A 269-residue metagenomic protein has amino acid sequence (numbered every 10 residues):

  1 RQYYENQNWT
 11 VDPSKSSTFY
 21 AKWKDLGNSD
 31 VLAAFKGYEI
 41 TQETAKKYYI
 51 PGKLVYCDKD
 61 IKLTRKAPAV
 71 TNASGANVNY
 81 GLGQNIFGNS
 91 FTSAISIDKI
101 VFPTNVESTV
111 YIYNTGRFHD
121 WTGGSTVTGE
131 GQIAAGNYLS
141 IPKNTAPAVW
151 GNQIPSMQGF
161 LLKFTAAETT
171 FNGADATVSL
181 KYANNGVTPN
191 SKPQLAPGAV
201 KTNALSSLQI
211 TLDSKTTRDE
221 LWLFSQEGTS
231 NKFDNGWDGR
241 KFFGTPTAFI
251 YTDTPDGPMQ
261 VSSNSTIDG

Functional and structural regions predicted by a protein language model:
R1: Internal, well-ordered alpha/beta segment that forms a basic, Gly-enriched binding/recognition surface
Y4-G269: Compositionally biased Ser/Thr/Gly- and acidic/asparagine-rich, proline-interspersed low-complexity stretches
